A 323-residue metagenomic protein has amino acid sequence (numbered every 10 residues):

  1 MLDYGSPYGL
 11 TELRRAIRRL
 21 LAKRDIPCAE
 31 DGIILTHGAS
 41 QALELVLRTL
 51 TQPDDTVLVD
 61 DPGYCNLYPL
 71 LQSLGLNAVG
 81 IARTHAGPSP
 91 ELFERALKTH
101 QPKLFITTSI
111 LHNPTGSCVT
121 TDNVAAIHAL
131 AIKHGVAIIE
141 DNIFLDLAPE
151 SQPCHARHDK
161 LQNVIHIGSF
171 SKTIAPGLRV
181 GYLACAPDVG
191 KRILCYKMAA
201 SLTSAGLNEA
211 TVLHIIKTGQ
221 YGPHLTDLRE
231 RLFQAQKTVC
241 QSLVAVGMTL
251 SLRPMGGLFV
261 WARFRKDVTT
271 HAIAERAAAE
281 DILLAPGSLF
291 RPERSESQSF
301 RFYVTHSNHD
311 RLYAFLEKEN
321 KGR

Functional and structural regions predicted by a protein language model:
L2-H134, D146-D159: Conserved core of the PLP fold type I
V59, G80, I138-E140, V212 (+1 more regions): Hydrophobic residues in well-ordered beta-strands that form the structural core
K160, I165-E230: Conserved core segment of the aminotransferase class I/II
A184, W261-R263, Y303-T305: Short hydrophobic/aromatic beta-strand micro-patches that form the beta-sheet surface supporting nucleotide- or nucleic
E230-C240, L250-R263, A278: Conserved glycine-rich beta-strand-loop-beta hairpin in the small C-terminal domain of fold type I
A262-F300: Conserved C-terminal alpha-helix-loop-beta "cap" of PLP-dependent enzymes that closes/shapes the active-site mouth
A279-E280, P292-R323: PLP-dependent enzyme catalytic core of the Aspartate aminotransferase-like
